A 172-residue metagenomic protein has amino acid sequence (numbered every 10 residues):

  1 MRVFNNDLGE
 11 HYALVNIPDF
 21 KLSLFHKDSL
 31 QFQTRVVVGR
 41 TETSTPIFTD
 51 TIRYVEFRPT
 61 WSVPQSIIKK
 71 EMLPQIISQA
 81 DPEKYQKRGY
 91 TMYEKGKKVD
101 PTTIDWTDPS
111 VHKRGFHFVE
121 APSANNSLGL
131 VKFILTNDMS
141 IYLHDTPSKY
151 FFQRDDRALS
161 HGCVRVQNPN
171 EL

Functional and structural regions predicted by a protein language model:
M1-L172: Well-ordered beta-sheet/strand-loop patches within structured domains
